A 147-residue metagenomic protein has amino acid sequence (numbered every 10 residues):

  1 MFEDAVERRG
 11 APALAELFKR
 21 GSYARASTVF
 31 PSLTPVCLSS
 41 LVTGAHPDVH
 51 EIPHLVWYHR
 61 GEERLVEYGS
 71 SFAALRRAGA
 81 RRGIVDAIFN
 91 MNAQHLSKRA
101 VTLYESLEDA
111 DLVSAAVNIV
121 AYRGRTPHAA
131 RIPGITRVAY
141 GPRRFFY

Functional and structural regions predicted by a protein language model:
M1-S22: Active-site-proximal N-terminal segment of extracellular/periplasmic enzymes that hydrolyze or transfer
V6-E7, F30, L96: Charged, low-complexity surface patches
V6-R8, V36-P47: Glycine-rich loop at the start of a catalytic domain that most often binds anionic cofactors/ligands
R9-P12, V36, K98, T102: Generic recognition of stable, solvent-exposed alpha-helical segments in well-folded globular domains
S22-Y23, H46: Generic structural signal for secondary-structure transition and capping sites
A24-V42, V117-P127: Short, solvent-exposed turn/loop segments enriched in Gly/Ser/Thr/Pro and often Arg
A45-Y147: His/Asp/Glu-rich, glycine-adjacent segments that coordinate divalent cations and/or stabilize oxyanion chemistry on
